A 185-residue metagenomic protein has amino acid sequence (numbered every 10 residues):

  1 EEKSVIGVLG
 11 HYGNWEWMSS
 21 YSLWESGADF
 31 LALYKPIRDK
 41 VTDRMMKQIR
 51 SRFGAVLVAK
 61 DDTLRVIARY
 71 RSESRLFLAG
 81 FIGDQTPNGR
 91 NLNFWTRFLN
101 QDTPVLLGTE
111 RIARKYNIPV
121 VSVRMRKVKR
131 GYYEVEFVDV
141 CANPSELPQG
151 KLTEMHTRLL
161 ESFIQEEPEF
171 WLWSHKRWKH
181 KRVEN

Functional and structural regions predicted by a protein language model:
E1-K3, R52-F53, Y116, E166-E167: Structured helix-beta-strand junction loops
K3-D61, N88-R97, Q101: Catalytic core of membrane glycerolipid acyltransferases/transacylases, capturing the structured, soluble-facing
W24-E25, D61-N185: Non-catalytic C-terminal accessory region of glycerolipid acyltransferases and related lyso-lipid remodeling enzymes
